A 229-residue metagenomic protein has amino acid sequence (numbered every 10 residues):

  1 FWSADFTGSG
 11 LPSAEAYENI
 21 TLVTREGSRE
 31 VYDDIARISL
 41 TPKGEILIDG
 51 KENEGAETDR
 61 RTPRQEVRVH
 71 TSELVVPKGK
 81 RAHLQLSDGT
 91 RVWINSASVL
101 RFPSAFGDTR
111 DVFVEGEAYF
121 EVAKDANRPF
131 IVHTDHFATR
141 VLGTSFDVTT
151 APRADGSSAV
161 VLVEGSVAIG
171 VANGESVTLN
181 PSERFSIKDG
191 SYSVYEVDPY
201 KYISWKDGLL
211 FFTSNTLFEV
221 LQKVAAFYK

Functional and structural regions predicted by a protein language model:
W2-K229: A residue-level detector for the "anchor" residue at the start of short, highly conserved motifs
